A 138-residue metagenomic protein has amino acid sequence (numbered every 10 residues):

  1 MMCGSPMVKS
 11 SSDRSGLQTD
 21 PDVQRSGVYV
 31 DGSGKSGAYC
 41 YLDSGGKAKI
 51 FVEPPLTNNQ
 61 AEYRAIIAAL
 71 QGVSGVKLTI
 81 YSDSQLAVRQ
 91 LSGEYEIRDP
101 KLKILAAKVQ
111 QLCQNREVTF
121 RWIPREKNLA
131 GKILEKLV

Functional and structural regions predicted by a protein language model:
M1-G4, T119: Intrinsically disordered regions, especially transient/low-confidence alpha-helical propensity segments and coil-helix
C3-K9, D13-Q60, Q71-V73: RNase H-like nuclease fold core
S33-K35, I67-K136: RNase H catalytic domain
P55-E62, R98, L102: Active-site beta-loop-alpha junctions of metal-dependent nucleic acid enzymes, especially the RNase H-like/DDE
